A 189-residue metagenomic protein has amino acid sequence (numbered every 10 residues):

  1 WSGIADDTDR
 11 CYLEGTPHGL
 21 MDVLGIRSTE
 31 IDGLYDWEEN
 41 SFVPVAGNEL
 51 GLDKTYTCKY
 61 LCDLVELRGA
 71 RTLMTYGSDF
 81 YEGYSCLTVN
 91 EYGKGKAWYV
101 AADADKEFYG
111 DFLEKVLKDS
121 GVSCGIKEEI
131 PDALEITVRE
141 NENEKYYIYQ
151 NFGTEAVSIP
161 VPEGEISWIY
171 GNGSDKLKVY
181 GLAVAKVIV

Functional and structural regions predicted by a protein language model:
W1-V189: A conserved amphipathic helix/loop scaffold that creates a polar/acidic microenvironment used either to coordinate
